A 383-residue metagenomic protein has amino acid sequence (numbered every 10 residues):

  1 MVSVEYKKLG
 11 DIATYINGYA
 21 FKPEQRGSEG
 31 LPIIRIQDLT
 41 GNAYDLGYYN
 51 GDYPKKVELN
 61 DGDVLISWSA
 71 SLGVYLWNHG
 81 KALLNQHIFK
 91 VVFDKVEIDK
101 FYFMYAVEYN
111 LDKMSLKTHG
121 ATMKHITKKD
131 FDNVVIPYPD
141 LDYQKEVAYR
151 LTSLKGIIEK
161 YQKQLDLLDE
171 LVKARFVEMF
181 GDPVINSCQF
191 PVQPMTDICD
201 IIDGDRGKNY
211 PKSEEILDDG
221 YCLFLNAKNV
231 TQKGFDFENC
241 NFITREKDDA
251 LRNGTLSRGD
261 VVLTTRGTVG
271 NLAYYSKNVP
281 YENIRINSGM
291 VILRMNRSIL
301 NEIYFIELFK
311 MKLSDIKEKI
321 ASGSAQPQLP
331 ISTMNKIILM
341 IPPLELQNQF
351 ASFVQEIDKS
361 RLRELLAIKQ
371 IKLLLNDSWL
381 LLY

Functional and structural regions predicted by a protein language model:
M1-Y19, N133-A148, Q164-K208, K336-Q349 (+1 more regions): Non-catalytic DNA-recognition/assembly elements of restriction-modification systems
V2, W68, A82-F89, G120-D142 (+3 more regions): A short glycine-rich beta-alpha junction/loop motif
Y6-K22, P32-D61, T196-E214, K228-R258: Sequence-specific dsDNA recognition surfaces
K22-E29, G120, C188-P191, K208-E215 (+2 more regions): Short coil/turn segments at secondary-structure boundaries
R35, Y53-E108, N226, K247-K310 (+1 more regions): A short beta-sheet element
M114, S314-K317: Periplasmic-binding protein-like
I157-K160, Q164: Contiguous mid-protein beta-loop-alpha structural module that forms a pocket-lining wall or clamp of enzyme active
